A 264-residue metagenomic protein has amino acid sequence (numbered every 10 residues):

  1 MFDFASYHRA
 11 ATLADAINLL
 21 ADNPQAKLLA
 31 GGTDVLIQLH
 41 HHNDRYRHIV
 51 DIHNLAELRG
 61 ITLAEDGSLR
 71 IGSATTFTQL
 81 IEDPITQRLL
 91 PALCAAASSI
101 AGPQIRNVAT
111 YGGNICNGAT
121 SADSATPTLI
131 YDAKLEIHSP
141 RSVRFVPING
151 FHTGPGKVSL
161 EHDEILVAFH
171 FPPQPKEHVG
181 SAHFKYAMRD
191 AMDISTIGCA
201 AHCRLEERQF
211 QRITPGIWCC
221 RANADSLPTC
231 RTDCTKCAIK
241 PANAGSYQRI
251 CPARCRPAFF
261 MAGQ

Functional and structural regions predicted by a protein language model:
M1-Q264: C-terminal structural segment of proteins
